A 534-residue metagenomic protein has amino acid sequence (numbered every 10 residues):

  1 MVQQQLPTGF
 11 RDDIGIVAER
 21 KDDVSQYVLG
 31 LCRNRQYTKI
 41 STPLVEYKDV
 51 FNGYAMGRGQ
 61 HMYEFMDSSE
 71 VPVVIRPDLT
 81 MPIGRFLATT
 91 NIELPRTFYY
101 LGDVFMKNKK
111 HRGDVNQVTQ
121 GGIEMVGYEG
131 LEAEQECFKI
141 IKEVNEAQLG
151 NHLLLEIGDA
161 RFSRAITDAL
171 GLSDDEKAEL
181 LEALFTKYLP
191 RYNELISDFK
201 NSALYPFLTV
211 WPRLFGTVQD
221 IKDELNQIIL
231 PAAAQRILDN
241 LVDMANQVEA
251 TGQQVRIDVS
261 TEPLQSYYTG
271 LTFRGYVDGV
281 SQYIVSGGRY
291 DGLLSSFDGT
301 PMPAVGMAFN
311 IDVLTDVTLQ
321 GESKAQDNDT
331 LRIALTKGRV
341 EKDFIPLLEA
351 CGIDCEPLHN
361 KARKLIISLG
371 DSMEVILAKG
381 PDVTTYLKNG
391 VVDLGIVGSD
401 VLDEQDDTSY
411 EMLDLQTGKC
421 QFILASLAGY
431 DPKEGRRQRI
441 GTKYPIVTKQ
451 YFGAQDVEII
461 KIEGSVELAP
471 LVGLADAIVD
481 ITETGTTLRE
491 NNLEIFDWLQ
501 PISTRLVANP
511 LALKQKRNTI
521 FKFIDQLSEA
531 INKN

Functional and structural regions predicted by a protein language model:
M1-R76, Q135: TRNA-binding/sensing appendages of the translation machinery
V17-N34, E46-D49, D78-N91, Y99-L149 (+1 more regions): Positively charged, Gly/Ser-enriched RNA/tRNA-binding surfaces
T42-Q60, I157-D168, P263-G270, E467-V472: Beta-rich nucleic-acid/ligand-interaction surfaces
G59-V104, V391-V397: Glycine-rich, N-terminal phosphate-binding loop and its surrounding beta-alpha-beta segment
V71-V73, L149-L154, V280-Q282, P301-A304 (+3 more regions): Short active-site oxyanion
E124-E132, L153-L154, E179-A183, Q227-Q235 (+2 more regions): Flexible, glycine/proline-enriched loop segments at strand-loop-helix junctions that form or flank small-ligand binding
S163-T251, E494, K516-D525, E529-N534: Long, charged alpha-helical interface segments
Q326-N534: Domain-level signature for soluble enzymes in the chorismate/prephenate branch of the shikimate pathway
